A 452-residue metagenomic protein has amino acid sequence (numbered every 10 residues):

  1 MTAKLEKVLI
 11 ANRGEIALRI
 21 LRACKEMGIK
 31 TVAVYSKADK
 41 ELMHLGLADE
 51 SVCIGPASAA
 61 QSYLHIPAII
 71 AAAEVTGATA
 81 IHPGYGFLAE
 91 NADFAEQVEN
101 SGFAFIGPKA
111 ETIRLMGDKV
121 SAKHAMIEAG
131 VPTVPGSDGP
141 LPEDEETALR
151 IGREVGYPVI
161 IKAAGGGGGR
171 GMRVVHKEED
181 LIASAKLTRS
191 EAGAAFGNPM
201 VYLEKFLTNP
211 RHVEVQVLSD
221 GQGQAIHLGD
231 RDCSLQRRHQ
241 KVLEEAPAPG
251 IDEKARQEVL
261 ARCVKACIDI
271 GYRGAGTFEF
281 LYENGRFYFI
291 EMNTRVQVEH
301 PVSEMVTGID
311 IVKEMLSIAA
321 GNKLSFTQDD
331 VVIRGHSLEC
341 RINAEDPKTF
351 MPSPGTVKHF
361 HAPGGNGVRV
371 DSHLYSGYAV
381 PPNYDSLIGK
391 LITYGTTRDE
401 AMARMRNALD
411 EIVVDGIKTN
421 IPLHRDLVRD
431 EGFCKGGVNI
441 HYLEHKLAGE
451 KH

Functional and structural regions predicted by a protein language model:
M1-F278, Y282-N293, Q297: N-terminal beta-alpha lobe that positions the nucleotide/phosphoryl donor in ATP/NTP-coupled carboxylate activation
P301-H452: Catalytic cores of soluble metabolic enzymes centered on carboxylation/carboxyl-transfer
